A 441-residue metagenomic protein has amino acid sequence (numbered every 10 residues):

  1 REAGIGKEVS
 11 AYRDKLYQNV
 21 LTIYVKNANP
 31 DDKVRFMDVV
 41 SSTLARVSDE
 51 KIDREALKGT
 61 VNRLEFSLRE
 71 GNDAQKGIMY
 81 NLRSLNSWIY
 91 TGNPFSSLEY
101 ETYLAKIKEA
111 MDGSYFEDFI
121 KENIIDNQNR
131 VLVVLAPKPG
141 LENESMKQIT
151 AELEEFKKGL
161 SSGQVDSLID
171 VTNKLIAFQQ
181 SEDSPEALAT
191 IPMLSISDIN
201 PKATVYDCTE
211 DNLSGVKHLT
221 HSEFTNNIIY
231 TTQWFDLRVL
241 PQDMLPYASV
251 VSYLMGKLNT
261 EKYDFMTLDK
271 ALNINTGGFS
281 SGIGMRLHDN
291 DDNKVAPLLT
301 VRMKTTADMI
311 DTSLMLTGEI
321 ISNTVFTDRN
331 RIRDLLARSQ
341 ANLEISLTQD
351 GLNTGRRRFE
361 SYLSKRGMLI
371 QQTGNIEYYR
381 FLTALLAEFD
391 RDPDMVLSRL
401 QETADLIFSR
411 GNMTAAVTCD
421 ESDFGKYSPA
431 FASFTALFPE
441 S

Functional and structural regions predicted by a protein language model:
R1-E109, Q128-K138, E144, N226-D390 (+1 more regions): M16 family metallopeptidases and their MPP-like homologs
G59-N62, N86-P246, Y379-S441: Proteolytic maturation boundary segments
